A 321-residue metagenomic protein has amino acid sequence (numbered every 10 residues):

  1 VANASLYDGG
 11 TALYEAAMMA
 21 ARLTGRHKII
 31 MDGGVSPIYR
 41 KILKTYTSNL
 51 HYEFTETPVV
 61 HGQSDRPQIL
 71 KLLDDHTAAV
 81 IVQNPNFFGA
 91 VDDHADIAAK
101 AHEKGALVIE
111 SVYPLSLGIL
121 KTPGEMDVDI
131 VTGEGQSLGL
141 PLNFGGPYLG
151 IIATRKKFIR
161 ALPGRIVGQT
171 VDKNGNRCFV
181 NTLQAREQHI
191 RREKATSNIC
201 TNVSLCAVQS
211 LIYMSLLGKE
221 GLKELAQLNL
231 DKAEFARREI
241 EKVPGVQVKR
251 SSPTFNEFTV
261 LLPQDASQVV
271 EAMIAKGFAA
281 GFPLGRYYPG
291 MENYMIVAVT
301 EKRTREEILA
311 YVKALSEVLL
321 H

Functional and structural regions predicted by a protein language model:
V1-Y14: Short loop-beta-helix segment that forms the pyridoxal 5′-phosphate
N3-A4, F54, V248, A280: Generic structural signal for residues in well-ordered beta-strands
L6, T57-V59, S251, P283: Conserved beta-strand termini and adjacent loop/short-helix elements that scaffold enzyme active sites in alpha/beta
Y7-G10, P37, Q63, V91 (+13 more regions): Electropositive phosphate-/nucleotide-binding environments in soluble metabolic enzymes
T11-N176, G245, V260, S267-M273 (+5 more regions): Conserved PLP-enzyme active-site core in the AAT-like
L138-P244, V248-S251: Active-site C-terminal subdomain of aminotransferase-like
E220-Y311: Conserved C-terminal alpha-helix-loop-beta "cap" of PLP-dependent enzymes that closes/shapes the active-site mouth
